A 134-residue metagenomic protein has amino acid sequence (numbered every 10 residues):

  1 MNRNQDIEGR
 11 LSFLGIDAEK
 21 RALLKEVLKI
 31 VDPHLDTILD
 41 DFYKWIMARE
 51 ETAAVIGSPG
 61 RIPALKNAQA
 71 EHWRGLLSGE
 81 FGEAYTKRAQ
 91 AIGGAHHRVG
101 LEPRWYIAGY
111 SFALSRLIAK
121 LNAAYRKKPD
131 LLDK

Functional and structural regions predicted by a protein language model:
I7-G15, L24, D32-Y125, P129: Heme-based O2/NO sensor domains and their adjacent alpha-helical segments, primarily globin folds but also including
D133-K134: Short secondary-structure subsegments characteristic of cysteine-rich extracellular domains
